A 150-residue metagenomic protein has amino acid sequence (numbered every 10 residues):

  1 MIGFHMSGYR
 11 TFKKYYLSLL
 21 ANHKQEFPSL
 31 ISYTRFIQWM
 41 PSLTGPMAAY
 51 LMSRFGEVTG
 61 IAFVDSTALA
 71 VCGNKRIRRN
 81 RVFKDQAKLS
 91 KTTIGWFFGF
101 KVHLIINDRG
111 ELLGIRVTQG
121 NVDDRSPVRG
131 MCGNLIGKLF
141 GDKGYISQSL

Functional and structural regions predicted by a protein language model:
M1-L150: Short alpha-helical elements
